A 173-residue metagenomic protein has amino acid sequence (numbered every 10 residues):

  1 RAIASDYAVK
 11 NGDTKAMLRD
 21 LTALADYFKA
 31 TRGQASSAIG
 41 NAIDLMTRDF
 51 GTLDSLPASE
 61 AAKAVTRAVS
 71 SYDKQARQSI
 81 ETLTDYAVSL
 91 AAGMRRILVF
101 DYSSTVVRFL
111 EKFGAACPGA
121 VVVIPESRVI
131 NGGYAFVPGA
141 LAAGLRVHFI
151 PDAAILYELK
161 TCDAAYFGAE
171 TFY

Functional and structural regions predicted by a protein language model:
R1-V65: Long amphipathic alpha-helical segments
Y27-R32, M94-R95, Y173: A short glycine/serine-rich beta->alpha loop
V65-K74: Short glycine/proline- and acidic residue-enriched helix-loop micro-motifs that form flexible lids or anion-recognition
Q75-A92: A short, well-structured juxtamembrane/interface segment
R95-R96, V121: Residues that mark the start of a beta-strand
D101-S103: Short, well-ordered beta-to-alpha junction loops that form the rim of enzyme active sites and present histidine/acidic
R108, F113-G119, P125-Y173: Conserved phosphate- and dinucleotide-binding cores of soluble alpha/beta proteins, encompassing both enzyme active
